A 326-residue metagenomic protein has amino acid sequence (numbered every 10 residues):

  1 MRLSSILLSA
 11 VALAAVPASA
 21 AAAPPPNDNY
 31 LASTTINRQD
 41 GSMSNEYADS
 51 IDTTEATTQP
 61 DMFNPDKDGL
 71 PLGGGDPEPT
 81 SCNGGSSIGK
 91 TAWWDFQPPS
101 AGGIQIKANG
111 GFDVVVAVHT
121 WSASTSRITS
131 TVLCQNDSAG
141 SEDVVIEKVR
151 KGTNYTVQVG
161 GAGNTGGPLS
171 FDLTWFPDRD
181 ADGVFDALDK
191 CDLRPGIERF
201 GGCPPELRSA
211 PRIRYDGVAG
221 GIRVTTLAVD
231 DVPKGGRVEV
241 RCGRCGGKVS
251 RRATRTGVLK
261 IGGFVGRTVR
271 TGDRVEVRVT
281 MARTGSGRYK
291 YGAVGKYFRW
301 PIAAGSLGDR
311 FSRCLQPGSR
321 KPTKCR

Functional and structural regions predicted by a protein language model:
L7-V16: Bacterial N-terminal signal peptides
A20-G41, P205-Y215: Boundary/junction segments of secreted and surface-exposed precursor proteins
A23-N29, N37-R38, I51-W175: Acidic, Ser/Thr/Pro-rich low-complexity intrinsically disordered segments
V149-G152, F264-G272: Surface-exposed, short loops/turns at beta-strand junctions within beta-sandwich domains
F176-L207: Extracellular calcium-associated, cysteine-rich motifs in secreted modular proteins
R208-C245: Short, surface-exposed binding/anchoring microloops in extracellular/periplasmic proteins
A219-G220, G308-R326: Compositionally biased low-complexity segments at domain edges in trafficked proteins and select soluble regulators
G285-G305: Edge beta-strands of extracellular beta-sandwich domains
